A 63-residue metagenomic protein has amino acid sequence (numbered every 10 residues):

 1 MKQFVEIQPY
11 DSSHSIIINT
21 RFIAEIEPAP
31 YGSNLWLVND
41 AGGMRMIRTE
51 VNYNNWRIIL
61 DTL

Functional and structural regions predicted by a protein language model:
M1-I17, F22-L63: Acidic, Ser/Thr- and proline-rich intrinsically disordered linker/docking segments of eukaryotic scaffolds
